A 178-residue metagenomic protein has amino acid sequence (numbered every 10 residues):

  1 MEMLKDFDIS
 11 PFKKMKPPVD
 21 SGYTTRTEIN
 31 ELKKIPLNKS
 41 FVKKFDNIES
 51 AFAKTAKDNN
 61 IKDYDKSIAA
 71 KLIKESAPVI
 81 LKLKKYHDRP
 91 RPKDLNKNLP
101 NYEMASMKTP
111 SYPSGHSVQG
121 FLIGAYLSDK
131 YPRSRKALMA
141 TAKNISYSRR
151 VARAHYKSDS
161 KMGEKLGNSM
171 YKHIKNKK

Functional and structural regions predicted by a protein language model:
M1-A152: Hydrophobic alpha-helical bundle signature of multipass membrane enzymes
N144-K175: Interfacial helix-loop-helix junctions of multi-pass membrane proteins
